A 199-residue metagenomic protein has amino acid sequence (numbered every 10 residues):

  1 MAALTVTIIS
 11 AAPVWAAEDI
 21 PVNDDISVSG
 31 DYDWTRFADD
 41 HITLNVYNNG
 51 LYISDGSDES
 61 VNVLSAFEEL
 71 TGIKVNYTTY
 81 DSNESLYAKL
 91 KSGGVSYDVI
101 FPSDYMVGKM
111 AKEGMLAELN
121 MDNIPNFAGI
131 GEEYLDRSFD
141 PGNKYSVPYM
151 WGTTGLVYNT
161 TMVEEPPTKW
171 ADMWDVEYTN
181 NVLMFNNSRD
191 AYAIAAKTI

Functional and structural regions predicted by a protein language model:
M1-I8: Bacterial N-terminal signal peptides
A2, D31-D33, L86-A88, P141-N143 (+1 more regions): A generic local structural motif
I8, A38, F67-E69, P148 (+1 more regions): A generic structural signal for short, solvent-exposed coil/turn residues that cap or connect secondary-structure
I8-D25: Sec-dependent signal peptide cleavage junction
I20-K109: Early extracytoplasmic/lumenal segment of secretory-pathway proteins
N45, N49-S60, S96-Y97, F101-I199: Extracytoplasmic ligand-binding site segments that recognize negatively charged/polar headgroups
